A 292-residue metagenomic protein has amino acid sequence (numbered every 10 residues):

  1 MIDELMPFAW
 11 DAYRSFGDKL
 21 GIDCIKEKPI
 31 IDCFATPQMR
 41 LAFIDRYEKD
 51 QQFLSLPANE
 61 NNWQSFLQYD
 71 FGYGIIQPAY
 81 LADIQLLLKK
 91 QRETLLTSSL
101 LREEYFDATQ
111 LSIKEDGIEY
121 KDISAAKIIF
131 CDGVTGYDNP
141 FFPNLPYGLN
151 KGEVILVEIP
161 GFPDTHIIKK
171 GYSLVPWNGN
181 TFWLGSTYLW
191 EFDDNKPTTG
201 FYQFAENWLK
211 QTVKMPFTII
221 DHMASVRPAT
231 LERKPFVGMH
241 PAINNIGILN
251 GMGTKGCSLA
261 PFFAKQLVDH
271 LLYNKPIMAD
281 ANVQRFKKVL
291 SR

Functional and structural regions predicted by a protein language model:
I2-F8, G74-K90, K196-G200, S258-L259: Short beta-strand to alpha-helix junction loop
A12-S98: Flavin (FAD/FMN) cofactor-binding and adjacent substrate-gating region of FAD-dependent oxidoreductase domains
S15-K19, T94, C131, Q266 (+2 more regions): Active-site catalytic microenvironments for nucleophilic, acid-base chemistry
D23-C24, C131-N244: Active-site substrate-recognition segment that forms the wall of the catalytic cavity or substrate channel
I31, R102, I129, G247-L249: Hydrophobic/aromatic beta-strand patches that form the interior of the parallel beta-sheet core in alpha/beta enzyme
Y73-K127, C131: Helical element adjacent to the flavin cofactor pocket in flavoenzyme catalytic cores
L111, I118, T181-F182, I246-G247: Hydrophobic residues embedded in beta-strands of well-ordered beta-sheets
D221-R292: C-terminal catalytic lobe of FAD-dependent flavoproteins
